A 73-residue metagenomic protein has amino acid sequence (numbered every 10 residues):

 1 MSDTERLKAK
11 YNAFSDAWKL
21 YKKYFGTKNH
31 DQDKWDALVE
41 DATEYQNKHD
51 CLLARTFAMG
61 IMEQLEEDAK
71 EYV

Functional and structural regions predicted by a protein language model:
M1-D31: N-terminal acidic leader/helix
L7, L20, L38, L52-L53 (+1 more regions): Generic detector of leucine side chains in alpha-helical contexts
K10, K34, D68: Functionally constrained cores in energy, signaling, and assembly domains
Y11-F14, V39-A42, A58, M62: Generic structural concept
K19-K22, T43-Q46, E66: Alpha-helical repeat scaffolds in large eukaryotic proteins
K28-A37, T56, V73: Short glycine-rich, low-complexity/disordered patches
D31-H49: Amphipathic, non-membrane alpha-helical rod segments
N47-V73: Short, charged early-sequence alpha-helical segments and their helix-coil boundaries
